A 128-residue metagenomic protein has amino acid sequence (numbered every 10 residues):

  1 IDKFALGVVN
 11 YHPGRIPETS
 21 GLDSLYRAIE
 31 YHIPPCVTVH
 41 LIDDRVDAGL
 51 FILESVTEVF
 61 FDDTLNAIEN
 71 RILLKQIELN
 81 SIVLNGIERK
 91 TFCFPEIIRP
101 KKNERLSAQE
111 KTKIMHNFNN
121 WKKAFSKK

Functional and structural regions predicted by a protein language model:
I1-W121: Donor/substrate-binding cores of folate-linked one-carbon enzymes
K122-K128: SAM-dependent methyltransferases
